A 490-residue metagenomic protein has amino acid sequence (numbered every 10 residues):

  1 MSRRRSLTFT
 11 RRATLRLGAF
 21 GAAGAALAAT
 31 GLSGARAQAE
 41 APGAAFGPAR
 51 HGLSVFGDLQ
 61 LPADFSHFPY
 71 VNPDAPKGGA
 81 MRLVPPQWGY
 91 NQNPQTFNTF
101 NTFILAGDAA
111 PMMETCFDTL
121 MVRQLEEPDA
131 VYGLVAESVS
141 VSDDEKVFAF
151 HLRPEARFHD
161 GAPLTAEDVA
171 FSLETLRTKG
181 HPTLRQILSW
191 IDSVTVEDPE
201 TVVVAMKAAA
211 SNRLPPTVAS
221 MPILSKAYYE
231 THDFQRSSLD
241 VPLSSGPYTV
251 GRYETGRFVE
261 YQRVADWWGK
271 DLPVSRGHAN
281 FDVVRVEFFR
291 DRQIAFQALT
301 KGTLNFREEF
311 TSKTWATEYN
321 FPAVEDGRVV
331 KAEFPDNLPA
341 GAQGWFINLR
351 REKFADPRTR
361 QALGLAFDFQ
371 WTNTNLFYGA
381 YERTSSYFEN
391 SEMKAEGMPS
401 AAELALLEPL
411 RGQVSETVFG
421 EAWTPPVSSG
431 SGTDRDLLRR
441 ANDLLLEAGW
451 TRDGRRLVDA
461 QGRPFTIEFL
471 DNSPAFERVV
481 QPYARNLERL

Functional and structural regions predicted by a protein language model:
M1-A13, L17-T30: N-terminal secretory signal peptides
A44-D143, E174, L243: N-terminal lobe/hinge region of extracytoplasmic solute-binding protein
V71, A75, T96, F103-D108 (+7 more regions): Aromatic- and charge-enriched surface segment that lines or borders ligand/interaction sites
G79-Q87, F148-A149, G246-Y248, V259-E260 (+2 more regions): Short, well-ordered beta-strand elements
A106-E127, E174, V218-R285, R290-Q297 (+3 more regions): Gly/Pro-rich hinge or "lid" segments in bacterial periplasmic/extracellular proteins
H151, R185-E230, S245-E254, G397-Q413: Surface-exposed binding/hinge segments that line and control ligand-binding clefts or catalytic entry sites
S193-V196, G251-Q262, E287-R351, R358-A362 (+2 more regions): Extracellular/periplasmic solute-recognition and catalytic clefts
A355-R485, R489: Append "and occasionally in soluble cytosolic enzymes with long acidic Gly/Pro-rich linkers
